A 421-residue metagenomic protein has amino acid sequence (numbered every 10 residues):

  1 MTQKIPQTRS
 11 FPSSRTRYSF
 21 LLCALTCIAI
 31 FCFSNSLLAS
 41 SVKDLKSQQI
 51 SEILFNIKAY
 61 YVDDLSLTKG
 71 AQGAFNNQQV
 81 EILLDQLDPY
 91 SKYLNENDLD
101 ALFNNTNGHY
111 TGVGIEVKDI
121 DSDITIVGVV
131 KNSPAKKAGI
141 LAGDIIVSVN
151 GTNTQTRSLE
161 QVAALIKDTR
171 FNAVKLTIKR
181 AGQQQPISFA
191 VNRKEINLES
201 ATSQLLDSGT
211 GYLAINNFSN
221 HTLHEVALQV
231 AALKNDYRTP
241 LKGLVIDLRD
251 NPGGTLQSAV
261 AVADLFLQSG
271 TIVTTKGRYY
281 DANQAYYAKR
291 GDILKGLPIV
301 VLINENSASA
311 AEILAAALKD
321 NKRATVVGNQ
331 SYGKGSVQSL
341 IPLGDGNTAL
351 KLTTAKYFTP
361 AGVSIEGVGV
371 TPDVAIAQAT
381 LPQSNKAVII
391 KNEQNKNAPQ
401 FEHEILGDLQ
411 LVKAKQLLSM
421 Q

Functional and structural regions predicted by a protein language model:
T2-P6, S13-S91, I124, E404 (+3 more regions): Terminal targeting/pro-maturation regions of precursor/exported proteins
V42-K46, K58-V62, S66-L67, Q72 (+5 more regions): Cleft-lining beta-strand/loop regions that shape enzyme active-site pockets
E52-Y61, G209-G211, E393-A398: Acidic/histidine-rich, surface-exposed loop or edge segments in extracytoplasmic proteins
I53, Q79, I115, L176 (+5 more regions): Residue-level signature of catalytic and energy-coupling elements of molecular machines, predominantly ATP/GTP-dependent
Y61-T125, F171-K175, K179-A190, L198-S200 (+1 more regions): Extended, small/polar residue-biased N-terminal targeting/export presequences and adjacent propeptide/linker tracts
G143-I145: Structural motif
A349, F358-Q421: Conserved functional hotspot residues or short segments at active or partner-binding sites across diverse domains
